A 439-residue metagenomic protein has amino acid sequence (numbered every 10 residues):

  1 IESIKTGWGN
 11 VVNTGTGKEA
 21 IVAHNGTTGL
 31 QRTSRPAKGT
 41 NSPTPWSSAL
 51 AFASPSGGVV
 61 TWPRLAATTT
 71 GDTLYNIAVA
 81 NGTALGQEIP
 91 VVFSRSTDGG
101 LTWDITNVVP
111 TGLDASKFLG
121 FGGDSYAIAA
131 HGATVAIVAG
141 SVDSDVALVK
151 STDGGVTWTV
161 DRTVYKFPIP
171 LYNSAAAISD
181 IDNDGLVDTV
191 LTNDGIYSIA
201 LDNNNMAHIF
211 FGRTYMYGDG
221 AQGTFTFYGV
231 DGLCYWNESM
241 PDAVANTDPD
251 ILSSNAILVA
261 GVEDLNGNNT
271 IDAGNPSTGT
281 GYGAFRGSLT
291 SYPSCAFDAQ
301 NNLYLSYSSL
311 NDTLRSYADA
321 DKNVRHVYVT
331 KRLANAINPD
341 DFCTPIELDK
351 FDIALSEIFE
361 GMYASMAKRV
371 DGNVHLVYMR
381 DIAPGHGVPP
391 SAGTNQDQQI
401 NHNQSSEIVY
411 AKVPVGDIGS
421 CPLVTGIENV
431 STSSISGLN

Functional and structural regions predicted by a protein language model:
I1-V424: Extracellular, repeat-based ectodomains that mediate carbohydrate processing or recognition
D417-L438: Residue-level detector of functionally pivotal "anchor" positions at catalytic/ligand-binding pockets or at interdomain
